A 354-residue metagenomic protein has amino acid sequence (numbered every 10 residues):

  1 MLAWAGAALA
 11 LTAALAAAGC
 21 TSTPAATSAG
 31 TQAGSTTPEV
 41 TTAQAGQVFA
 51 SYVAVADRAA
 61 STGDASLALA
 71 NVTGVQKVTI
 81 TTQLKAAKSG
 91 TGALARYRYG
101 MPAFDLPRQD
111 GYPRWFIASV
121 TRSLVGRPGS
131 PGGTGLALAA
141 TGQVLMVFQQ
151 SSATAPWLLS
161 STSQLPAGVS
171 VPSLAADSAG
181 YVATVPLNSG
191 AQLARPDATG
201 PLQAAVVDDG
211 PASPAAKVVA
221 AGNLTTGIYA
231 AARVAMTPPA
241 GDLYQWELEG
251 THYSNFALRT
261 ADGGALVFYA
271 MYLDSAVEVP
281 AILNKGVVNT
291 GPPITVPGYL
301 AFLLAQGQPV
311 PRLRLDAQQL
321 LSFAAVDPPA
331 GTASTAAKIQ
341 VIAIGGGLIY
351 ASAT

Functional and structural regions predicted by a protein language model:
M1-A10: N-terminal export and membrane-targeting signals
L15-G19: C-terminal motif of bacterial Sec signal peptides marking the signal peptidase cleavage site
T21-P24: Bacterial signal peptide processing site
A33-T36, Y97, F302-G307: Long, glycine/tryptophan/cysteine-rich extracytoplasmic
T36-K88, V169, L174-Y244: Core segments of small alpha/beta cavity-forming domains
V75-Q76, L124, P166-A167, L273-S275 (+1 more regions): Solvent-exposed loop/turn segments at secondary-structure junctions within structured extracellular/periplasmic domains
A87-T141, D242-V296: Surface-exposed, charged secondary-structure patches
G129-A194, A204, T260-F268, I294 (+1 more regions): Short beta-strand edge/turn micro-motifs at domain boundaries
